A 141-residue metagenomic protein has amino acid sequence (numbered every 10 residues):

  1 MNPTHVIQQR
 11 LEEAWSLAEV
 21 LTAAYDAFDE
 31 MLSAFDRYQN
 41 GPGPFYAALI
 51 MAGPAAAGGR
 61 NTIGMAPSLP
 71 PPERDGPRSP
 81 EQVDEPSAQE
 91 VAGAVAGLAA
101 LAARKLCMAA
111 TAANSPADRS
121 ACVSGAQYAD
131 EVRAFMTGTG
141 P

Functional and structural regions predicted by a protein language model:
M1-L17, D75-S87, D130, G138: Short, flexible domain-boundary/linker segments around small modular repeats
M1-P42: Leu/Val/Ala/Ile-rich N-terminal alpha-helices, chiefly Sec-type signal peptides and the beginnings
L21-F28, L32, G53-A56, R60 (+2 more regions): Generic structural concept
R37-G76: Alpha-helical segments in soluble extracytoplasmic regions
G41-F45, V91, N114-C122: Residue-level recognition of alpha-helical structural elements
T62-S115: Amphipathic protein-protein interaction modules
L98-P141: Preference for long, well-ordered alpha-helical segments
